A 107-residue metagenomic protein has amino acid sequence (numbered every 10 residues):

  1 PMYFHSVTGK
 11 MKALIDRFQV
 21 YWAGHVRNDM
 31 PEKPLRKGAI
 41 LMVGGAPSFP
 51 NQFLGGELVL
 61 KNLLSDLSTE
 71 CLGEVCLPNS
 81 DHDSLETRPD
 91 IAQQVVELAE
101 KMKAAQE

Functional and structural regions predicted by a protein language model:
P1-K61, S65: Helix-loop-strand module that forms the ligand-binding subsite of alpha/beta enzymes
P50, L54, K61-E107: Glycine-rich phosphate/pyrophosphate-binding loop and the adjoining helix
